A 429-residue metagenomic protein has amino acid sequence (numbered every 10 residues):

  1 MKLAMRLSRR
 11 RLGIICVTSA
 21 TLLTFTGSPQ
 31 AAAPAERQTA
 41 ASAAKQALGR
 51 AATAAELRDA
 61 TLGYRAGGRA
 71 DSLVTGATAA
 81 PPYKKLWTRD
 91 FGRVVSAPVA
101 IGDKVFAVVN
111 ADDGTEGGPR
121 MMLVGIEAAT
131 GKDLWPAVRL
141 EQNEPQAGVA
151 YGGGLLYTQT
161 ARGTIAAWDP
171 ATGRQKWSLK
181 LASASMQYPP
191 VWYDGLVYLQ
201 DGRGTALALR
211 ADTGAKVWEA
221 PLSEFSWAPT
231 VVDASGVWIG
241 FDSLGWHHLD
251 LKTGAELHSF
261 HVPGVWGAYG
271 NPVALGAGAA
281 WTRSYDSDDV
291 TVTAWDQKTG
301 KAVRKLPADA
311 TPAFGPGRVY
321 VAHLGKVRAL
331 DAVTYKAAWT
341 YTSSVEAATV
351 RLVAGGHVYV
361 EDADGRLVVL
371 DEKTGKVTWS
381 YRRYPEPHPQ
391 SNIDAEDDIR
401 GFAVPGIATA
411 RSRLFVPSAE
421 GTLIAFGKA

Functional and structural regions predicted by a protein language model:
K2-A35: Secretory targeting and sorting signals
A33-L57: Low-complexity, acidic Ser/Thr/Pro-rich repeat tracts that form intrinsically disordered stalk/linker regions of very
A52-G68, R93-L123, A137, E141-A166 (+6 more regions): Repeat-blade elements of multi-bladed beta-propeller folds
D71-G92: A short helix->beta-strand "capping" segment at the edge of beta-propeller domains
K84-R89, K132-V138, R174-K180, A215-P221 (+5 more regions): A short beta-strand motif characteristic of beta-propeller blades
E127-T130, D169-G173, R210-G214, D250-G254 (+4 more regions): Short loop/turn segments that connect beta-strands within beta-propeller blades
